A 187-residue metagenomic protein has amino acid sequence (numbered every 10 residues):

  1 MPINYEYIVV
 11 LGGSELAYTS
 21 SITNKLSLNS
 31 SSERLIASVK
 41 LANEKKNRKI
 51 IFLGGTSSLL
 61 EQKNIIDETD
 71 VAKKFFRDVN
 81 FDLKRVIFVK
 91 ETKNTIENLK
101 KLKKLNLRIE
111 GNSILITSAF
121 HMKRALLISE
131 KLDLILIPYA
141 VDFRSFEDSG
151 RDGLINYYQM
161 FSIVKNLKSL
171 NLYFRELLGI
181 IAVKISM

Functional and structural regions predicted by a protein language model:
M1-Q159, I163, L167: A structural signal for short, hydrophobic/glycine-enriched beta-strand patches
N166-M187: A transmembrane-helix-recognition feature enriched in membrane-embedded lipid enzymes and envelope glyco-/phospholipid
